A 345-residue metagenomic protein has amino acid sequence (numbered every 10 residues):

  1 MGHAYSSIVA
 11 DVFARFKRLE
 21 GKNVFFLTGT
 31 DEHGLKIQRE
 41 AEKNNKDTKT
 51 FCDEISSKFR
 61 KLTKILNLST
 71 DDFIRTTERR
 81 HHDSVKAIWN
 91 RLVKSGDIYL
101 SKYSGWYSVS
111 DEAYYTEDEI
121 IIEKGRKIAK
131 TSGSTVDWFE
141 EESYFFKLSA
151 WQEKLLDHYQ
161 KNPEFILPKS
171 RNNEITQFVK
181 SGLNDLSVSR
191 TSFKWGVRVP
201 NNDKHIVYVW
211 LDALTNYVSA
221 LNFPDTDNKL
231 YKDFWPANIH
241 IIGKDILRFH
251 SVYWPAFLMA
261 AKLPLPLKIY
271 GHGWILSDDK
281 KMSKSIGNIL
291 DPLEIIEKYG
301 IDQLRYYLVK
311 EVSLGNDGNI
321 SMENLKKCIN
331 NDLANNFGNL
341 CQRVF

Functional and structural regions predicted by a protein language model:
M1-H158, N162-E164: N-terminal, positively charged nucleic-acid-binding surface of large information/translation enzymes
M1-T28, R80-S84, I128-F345: Structured secondary-structure scaffolds
